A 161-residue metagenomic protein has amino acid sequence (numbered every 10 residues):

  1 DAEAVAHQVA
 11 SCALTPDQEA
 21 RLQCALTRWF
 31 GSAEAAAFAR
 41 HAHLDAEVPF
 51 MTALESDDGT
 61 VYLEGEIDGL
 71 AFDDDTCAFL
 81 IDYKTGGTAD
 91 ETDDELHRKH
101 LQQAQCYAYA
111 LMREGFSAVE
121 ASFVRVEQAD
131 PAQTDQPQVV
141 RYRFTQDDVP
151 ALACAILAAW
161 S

Functional and structural regions predicted by a protein language model:
D1-S161: Structural signature of nuclease core domains in nucleic-acid processing machines
